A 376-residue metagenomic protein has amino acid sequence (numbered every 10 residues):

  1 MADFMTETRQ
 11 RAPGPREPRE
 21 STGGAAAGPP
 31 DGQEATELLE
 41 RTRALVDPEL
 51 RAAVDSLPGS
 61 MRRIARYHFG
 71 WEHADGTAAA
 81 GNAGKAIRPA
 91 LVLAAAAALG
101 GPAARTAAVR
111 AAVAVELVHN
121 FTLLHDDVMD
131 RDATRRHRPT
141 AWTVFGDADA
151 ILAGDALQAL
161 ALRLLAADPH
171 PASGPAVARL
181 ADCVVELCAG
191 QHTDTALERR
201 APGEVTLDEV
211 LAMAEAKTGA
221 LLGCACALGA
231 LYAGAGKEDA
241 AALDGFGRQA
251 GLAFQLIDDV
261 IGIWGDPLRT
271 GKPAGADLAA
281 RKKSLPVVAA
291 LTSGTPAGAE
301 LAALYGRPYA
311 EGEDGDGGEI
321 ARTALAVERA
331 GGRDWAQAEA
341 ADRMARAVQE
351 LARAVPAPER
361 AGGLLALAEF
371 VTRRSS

Functional and structural regions predicted by a protein language model:
M1-A114, L124, V128-T143, H192-E204 (+3 more regions): Conserved N-terminal diphosphate/IPP-binding helix and adjacent helical/loop segment of trans-prenyltransferase domains
A80, R135-L157, G203-T218, A241-G245 (+2 more regions): Divalent-cation-assisted or electrostatically stabilized phosphate/pyrophosphate-binding catalytic cores
L91, A161, G190, V287 (+2 more regions): Residue-level signal for inorganic ion chemistry
A96-G100, G229-E238, W264-L268, A302-A310 (+2 more regions): C-terminal helix-coil-helix/basic helical segment that borders enzyme active sites and/or dimer interfaces and provides
A98-A104, L164-R179, D194, E198-M213 (+3 more regions): Inter-helical turn/loop segments and adjacent helix faces that build the functional surface of alpha-helical bundle
A107-D132, A178, C183-C188, G219-A230 (+3 more regions): Active-site alpha-helical segments that house and flank conserved acidic catalytic motifs for diphosphate chemistry
A148, L152, C183, L187-Q191: Mid-bilayer segments of alpha-helical transmembrane spans in multi-pass integral membrane proteins that mediate
R343, V348-Q349, A357-S376: Short, amphipathic C-terminal "tail helix"
